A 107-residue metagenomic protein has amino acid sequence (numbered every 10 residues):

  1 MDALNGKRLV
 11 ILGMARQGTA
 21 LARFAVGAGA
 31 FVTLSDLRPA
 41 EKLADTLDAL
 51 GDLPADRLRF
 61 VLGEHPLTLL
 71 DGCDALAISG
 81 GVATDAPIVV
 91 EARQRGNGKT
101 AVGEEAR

Functional and structural regions predicted by a protein language model:
M1-T100: N-terminal leader/targeting and accessory segments in enzymes
D2, A106-R107: Short internal alpha-helix immediately C-terminal to a glycine-rich phosphate-binding loop in Rossmann-like
T100-A101, A106: Acidic, proline/serine/threonine- and glycine-rich low-complexity intrinsically disordered segments
